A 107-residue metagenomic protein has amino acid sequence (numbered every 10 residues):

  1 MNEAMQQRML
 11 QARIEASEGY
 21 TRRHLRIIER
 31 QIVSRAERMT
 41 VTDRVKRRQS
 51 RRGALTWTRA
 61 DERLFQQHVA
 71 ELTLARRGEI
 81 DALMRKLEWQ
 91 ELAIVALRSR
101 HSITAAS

Functional and structural regions predicted by a protein language model:
N2-E37, A75-M84: Short, charge/polar-rich alpha-helical segments
A4, A54-T73: Short, surface-exposed, charge-dense and proline/glycine-enriched linear segments
Q6-Q7, Q11, Q31, Q49 (+2 more regions): Residue-identity detector for glutamine
L25-D61: Extended alpha-helical coiled-coil "stalk/arm" regions that act as elongated linkers or oligomerization scaffolds
R35-T40, Q66-S107: Long amphipathic alpha-helical coiled-coil segments
